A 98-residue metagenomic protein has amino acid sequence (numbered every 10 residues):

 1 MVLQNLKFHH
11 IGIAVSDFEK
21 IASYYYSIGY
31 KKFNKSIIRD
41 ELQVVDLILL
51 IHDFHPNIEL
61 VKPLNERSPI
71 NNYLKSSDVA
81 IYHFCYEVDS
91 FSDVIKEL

Functional and structural regions predicted by a protein language model:
M1-V2, L49, N71-S76: Short, flexible, solvent-exposed loop/turn segments with mixed acidic/basic and small polar residues
L3-L6, I13-N57, D93-L98: Core segments of cupin and vicinal oxygen chelate
K7-I11, A80-Y82: Short amphipathic alpha-helical segments
E59-V61: Intrinsic, low-complexity N-terminal interaction/targeting segments
P63-E66: Short glycine-enriched loops at secondary-structure junctions
P69, Y73-L98: Mid-chain, well-packed structural core segment of small domains
